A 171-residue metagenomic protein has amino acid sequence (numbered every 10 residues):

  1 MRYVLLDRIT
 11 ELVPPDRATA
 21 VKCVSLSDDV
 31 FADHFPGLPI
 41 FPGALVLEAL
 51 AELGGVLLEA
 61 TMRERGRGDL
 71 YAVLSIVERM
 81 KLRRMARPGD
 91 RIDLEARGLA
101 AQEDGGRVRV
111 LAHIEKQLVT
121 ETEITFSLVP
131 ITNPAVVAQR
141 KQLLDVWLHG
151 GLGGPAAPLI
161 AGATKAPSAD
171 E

Functional and structural regions predicted by a protein language model:
M1-F41, V46, A161-E171: Catalytic strand-loop segment that frames the active site of acyl-thioester-processing enzymes
Y3-L5, I92, G106-V108: Hydrophobic core residues within well-ordered beta-strands of beta-rich domains
L6, V77, V119-E121: Hydrophobic residues on conserved beta-strands that form the core of alpha/beta folds
D7-T10, E78, R83, R97-L99: Conserved positions in beta-strands of structured domains
P14-P15, R87-P88, R97-E171: HotDog/MaoC-like acyl-thioester-processing domains
K22, E95-G98: Short, hydrophobic/aromatic-enriched beta-strand segments in well-ordered soluble domains
F35-P42, L47-V56, Y71-L74: Compact, glycine-rich, soluble single-domain proteins
L53-D93, S127-V129: Hydrophobic beta-strand-centered segment that forms part of the acyl-chain substrate-binding groove
